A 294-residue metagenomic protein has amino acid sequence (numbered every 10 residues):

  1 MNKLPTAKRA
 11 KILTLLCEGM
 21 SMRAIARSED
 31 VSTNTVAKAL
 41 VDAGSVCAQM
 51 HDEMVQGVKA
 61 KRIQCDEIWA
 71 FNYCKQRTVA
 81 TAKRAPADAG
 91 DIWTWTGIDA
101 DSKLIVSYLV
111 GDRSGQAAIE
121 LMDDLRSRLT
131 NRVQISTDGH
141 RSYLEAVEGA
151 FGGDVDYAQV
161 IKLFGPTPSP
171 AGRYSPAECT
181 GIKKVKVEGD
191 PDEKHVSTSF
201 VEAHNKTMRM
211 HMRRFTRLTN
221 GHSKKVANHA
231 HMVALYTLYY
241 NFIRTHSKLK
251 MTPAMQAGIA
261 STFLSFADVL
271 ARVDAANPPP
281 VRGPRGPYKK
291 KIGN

Functional and structural regions predicted by a protein language model:
M1-N294: Residue-level recognition of single "structural anchor" positions that define or cap local secondary structure
